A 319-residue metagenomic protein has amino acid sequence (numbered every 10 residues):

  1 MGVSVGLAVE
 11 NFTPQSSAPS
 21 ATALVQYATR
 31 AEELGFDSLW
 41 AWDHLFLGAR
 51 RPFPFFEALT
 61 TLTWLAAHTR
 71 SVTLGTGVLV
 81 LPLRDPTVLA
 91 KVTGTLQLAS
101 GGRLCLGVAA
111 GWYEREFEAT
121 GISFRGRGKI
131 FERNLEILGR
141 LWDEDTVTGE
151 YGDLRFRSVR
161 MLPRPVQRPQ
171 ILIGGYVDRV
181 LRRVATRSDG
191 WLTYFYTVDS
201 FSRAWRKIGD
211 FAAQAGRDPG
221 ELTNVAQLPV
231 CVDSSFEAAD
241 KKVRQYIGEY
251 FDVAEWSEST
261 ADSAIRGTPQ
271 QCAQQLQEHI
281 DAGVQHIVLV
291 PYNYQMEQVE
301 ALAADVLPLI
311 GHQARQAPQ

Functional and structural regions predicted by a protein language model:
M1, R51, D85-R187, S202-A215 (+2 more regions): Internal, glycine-rich beta/alpha segment that forms the wall or movable "lid" of small-molecule/cofactor binding
M1-H68, P169, R244: N-terminal beta1-alpha1-beta2 module of alpha/beta enzyme domains
M1-S16, S71, Y113-E118, G152-R168 (+2 more regions): N-terminal small/glycine-rich loop or linker at the start of catalytic domains across soluble metabolic enzymes
V3-V9, L39-A41, L74-T76, L104-V108 (+4 more regions): Hydrophobic faces of well-ordered beta-strands that scaffold small-molecule active sites in alpha/beta enzyme cores
A8-A21, L79-T87, V166-Y176, V230-C231 (+1 more regions): Active-site mouth loops of central-metabolism enzymes
A18-A31, L89-V92, I173-R183, K242 (+1 more regions): Short, acidic/polar
G35, D43, L65, L96 (+11 more regions): Conserved, mostly hydrophobic/aromatic
P52-G75, R133-I137, L141, A304-Q316: Alpha-helix-loop-beta-strand connector modules within alpha/beta enzyme cores
